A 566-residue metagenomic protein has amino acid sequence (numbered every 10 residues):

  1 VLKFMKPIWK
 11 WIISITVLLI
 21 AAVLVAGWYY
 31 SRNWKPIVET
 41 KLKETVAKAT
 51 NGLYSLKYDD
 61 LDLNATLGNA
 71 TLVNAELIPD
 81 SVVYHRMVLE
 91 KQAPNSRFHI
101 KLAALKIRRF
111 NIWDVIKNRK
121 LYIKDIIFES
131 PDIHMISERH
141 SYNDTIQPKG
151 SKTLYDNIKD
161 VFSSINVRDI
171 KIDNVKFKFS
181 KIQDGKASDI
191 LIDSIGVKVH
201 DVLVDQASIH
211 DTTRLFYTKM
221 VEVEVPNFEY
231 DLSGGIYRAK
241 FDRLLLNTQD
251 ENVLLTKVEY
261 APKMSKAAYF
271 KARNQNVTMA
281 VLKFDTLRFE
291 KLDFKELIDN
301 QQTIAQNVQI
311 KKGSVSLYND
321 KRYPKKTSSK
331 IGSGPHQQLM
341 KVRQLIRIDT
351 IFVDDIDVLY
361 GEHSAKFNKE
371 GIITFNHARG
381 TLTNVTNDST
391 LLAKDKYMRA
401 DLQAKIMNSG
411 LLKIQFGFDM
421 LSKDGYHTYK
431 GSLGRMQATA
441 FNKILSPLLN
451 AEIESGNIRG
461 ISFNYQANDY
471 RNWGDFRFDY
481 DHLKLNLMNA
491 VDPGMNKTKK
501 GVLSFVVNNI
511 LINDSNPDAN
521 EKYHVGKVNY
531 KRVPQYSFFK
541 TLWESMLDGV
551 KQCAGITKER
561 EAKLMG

Functional and structural regions predicted by a protein language model:
L2-G52: N-terminal type II signal-anchor transmembrane helix that functions as the membrane-insertion/stop-transfer segment
K6-I15, D419, S432, K443-G566: Extended terminal
P36, E44, A49-H140, Y155-F177 (+5 more regions): Flexible beta-edge/linker motif
V82-V88, Q147-Y155, E222, M264-K271 (+3 more regions): Flexible, solvent-exposed coil segments and beta strand-coil junctions, predominantly the extracellular/periplasmic
H85, R139-S141, G185, K266-F270 (+3 more regions): Outer-membrane beta-barrel translocator domains and adjoining extracellular loop/strand segments of Gram-negative
I123-D132, D144-T153, K159, K186-L203 (+7 more regions): Short, surface-exposed polybasic-and-hydrophobic patches located at secondary-structure transitions
H140-P148, Y323-K330, L449, V491-T498: Flexible, surface-exposed loop regions and adjacent strand-edge segments of Gram-negative outer-membrane beta-barrel
S188, V204-Q249, L255-F270, K369-L449 (+1 more regions): Interface amphipathic segments
